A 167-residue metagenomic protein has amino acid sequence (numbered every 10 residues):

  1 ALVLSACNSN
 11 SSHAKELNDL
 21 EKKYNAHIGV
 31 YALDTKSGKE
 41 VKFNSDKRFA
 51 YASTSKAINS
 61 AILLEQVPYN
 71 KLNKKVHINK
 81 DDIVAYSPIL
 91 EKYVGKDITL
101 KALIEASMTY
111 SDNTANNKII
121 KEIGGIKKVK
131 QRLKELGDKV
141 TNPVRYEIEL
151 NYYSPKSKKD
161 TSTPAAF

Functional and structural regions predicted by a protein language model:
C7-A50: Beta-lactamase-like hydrolase cores
K23-H27, N44-D46, T54, K71-N73 (+2 more regions): Extracytoplasmic
G29-D34, K42, I58, K75-H77 (+1 more regions): Soluble periplasmic/extracytoplasmic beta-strand elements of cell-envelope proteins
G38, F49-D81, S107: Active-site SXXK
K74-I89, I123-G124, E147-L150: Acidic helix-start/capping segments at beta-turn-to-alpha-helix junctions
V84-I119, I126: Conserved catalytic neighborhood of penicillin-recognizing serine enzymes
N117-A166: Mid-domain, small-residue-enriched loop/turn segments at the edges of structured enzyme/sensor domains
